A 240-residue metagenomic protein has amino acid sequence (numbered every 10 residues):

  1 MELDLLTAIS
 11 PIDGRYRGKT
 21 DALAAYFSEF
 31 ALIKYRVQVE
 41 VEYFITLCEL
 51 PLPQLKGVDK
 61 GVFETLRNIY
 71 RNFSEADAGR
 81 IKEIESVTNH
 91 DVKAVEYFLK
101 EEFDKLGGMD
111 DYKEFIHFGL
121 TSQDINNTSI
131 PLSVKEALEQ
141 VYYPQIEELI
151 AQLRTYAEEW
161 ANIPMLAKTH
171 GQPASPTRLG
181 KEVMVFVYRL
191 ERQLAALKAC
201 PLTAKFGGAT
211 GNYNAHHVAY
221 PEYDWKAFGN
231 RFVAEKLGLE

Functional and structural regions predicted by a protein language model:
M1-H216, Y220-A234: A helix-coil-helix interface module used to build multimeric assemblies and to scaffold catalytic/cofactor sites
K236-E240: Short, intrinsically disordered, charge-balanced linker/junction segments flanking boundaries in proteins
